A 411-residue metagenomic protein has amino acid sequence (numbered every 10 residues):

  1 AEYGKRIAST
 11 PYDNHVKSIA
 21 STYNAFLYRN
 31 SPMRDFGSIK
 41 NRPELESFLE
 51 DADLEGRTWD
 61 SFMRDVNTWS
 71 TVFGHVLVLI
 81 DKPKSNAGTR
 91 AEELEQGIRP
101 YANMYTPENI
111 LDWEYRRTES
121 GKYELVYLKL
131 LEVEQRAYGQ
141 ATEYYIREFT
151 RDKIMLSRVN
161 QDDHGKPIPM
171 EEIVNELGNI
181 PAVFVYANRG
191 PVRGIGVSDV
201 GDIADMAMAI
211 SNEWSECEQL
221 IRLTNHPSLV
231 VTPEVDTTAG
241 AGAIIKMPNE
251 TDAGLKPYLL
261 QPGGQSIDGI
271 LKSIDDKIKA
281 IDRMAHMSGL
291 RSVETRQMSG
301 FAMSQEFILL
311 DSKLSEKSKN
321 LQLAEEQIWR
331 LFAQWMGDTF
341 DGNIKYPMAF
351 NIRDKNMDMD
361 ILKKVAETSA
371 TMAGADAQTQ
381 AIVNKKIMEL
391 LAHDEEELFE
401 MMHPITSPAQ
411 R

Functional and structural regions predicted by a protein language model:
A1-Y105, A409-R411: Extended, helix-rich architectural segments
Y3-S18, T22, F36, K40-P43 (+11 more regions): Alpha-helix boundary/N-cap detector
F26, R34, E55-M63, W69-L77 (+8 more regions): Short secondary-structure junctions and interdomain/linker hinges
E44, L54-T58, F62, S70 (+5 more regions): Short amphipathic alpha-helical segments
N67-G190: Extended, regular secondary-structure scaffolds
L79, K129-L131, K246, K345-P347 (+1 more regions): Residues in well-ordered beta-strands of folded domains
G165-Q305: Extended, charged amphipathic alpha-helical segments
E250, G269, D276-R411: C-terminal helix-loop subdomains that flank or include functional centers
